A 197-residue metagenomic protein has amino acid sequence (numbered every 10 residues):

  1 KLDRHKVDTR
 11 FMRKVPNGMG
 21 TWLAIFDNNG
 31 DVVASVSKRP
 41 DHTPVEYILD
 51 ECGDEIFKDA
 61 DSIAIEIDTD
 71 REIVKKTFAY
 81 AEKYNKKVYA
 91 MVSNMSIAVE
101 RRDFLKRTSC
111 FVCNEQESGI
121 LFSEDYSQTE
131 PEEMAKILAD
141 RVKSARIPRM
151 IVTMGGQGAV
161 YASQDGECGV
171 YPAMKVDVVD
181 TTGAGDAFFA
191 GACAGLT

Functional and structural regions predicted by a protein language model:
K1-S62: Conserved N-terminal subdomain of the carbohydrate kinase-like
L2-R4, D27-D31, L105-S109, T129-P131 (+1 more regions): Short, hinge-like loop/turn segments at secondary-structure boundaries
T9, V88, M150: Hydrophobic anchor at the start of a short beta-strand that flanks the dinucleotide cofactor-binding loop
K38-H42, V92-M95, Q116-S118, M174-V176: Short, acidic/turn-prone active-site loops that include or flank metal/cofactor- and phosphate-binding residues
E55-I56, D103-F104, K143: Structural alpha-helical scaffold elements that stabilize or flank donor/cofactor-binding regions in carbohydrate
S62-K136, Q157-A159: Conserved beta-alpha-beta core of the PfkB/ribokinase-like small-molecule kinase fold
I97, E124-T197: Conserved phosphate-binding/catalytic region of the ribokinase-like
